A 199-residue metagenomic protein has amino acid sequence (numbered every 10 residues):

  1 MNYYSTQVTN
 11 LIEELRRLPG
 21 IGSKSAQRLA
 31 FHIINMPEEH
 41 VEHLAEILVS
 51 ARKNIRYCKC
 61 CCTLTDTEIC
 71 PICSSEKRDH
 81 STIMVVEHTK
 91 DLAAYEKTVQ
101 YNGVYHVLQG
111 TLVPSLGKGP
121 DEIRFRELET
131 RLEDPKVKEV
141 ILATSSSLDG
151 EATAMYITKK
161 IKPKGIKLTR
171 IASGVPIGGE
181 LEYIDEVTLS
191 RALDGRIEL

Functional and structural regions predicted by a protein language model:
N2-V8, R17, Q27-L92: Cys/His-rich Zn2+-binding cysteine-cluster or related metal-binding knuckle/ribbon modules and their
V8-R17, Q27, I33-M36, E76 (+3 more regions): S-adenosyl-L-methionine-dependent methyltransferase catalytic core, i.e., the SAM/SAH-binding region
R16, I34, V49, C62 (+9 more regions): Signal for well-folded cores of large energy- and translation-related assemblies
P19, E38, A51, T63 (+3 more regions): Conserved phosphate/pyrophosphate-binding and hydrolysis machinery centered on Walker-type P-loop NTPases, extending
A26, S75-I141: Extended interfacial segments that mediate partner engagement and assembly in macromolecular machines
P71, K90-A93, G103-H106, G110-P114 (+6 more regions): Flexible, active-site-adjacent loop/turn segments at secondary-structure boundaries
E129-L199: Long C-terminal interaction/binding lobes of large macromolecular proteins
